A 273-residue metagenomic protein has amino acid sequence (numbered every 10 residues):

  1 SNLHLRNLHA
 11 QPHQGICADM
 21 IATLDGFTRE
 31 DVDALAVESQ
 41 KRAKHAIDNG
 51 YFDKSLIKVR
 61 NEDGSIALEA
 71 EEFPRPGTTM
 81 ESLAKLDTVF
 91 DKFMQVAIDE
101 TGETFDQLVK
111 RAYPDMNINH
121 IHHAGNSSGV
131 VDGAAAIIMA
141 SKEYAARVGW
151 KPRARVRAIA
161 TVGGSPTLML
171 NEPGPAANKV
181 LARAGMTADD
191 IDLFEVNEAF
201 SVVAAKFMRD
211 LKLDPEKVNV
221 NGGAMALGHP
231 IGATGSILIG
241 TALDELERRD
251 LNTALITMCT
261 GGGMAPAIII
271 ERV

Functional and structural regions predicted by a protein language model:
S1-I21, D25: Flexible glycine-/small-residue-enriched beta->alpha junction loops that bind anionic phosphate/pyrophosphate groups
I21-T28, D33-L35, H120-G129, A160 (+3 more regions): Cysteine-centered functional microenvironments
A22-F52, A136-E143, R209, P230-L251 (+1 more regions): Active-site-proximal alpha-helical scaffold in enzymes
D31-K142, R147, D210, P215-K217: N-terminal extracellular/periplasmic Venus flytrap/periplasmic-binding protein-like
I66-P74, P166-P173, E198-E216, P230-G235 (+1 more regions): Short glycine/threonine-rich loop-to-helix capping motif typified by GTGT followed within a few residues by an Asp-Pro
K142-D190, M208: Glycine- and Gly-Pro-enriched alpha-helical subdomains that act as flexible, kink-prone "lid/hinge" or packing modules
A188, A205, R209-D210, D214-N219 (+1 more regions): Internal helix-turn-beta structural module
